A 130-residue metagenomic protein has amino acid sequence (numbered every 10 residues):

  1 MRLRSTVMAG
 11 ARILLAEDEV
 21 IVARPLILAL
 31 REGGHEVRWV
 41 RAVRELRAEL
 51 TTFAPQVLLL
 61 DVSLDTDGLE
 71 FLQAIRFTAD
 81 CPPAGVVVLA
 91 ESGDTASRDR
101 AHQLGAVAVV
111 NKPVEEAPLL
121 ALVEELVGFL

Functional and structural regions predicted by a protein language model:
M1-I21, I27-L28, R44, E115-L130: Non-catalytic signal-transmission and effector/linker regions of two-component phosphorelay proteins
E32, A48, Q73, F77 (+2 more regions): CheY-like receiver
G33-V37: A generic structural motif
W39-V57, L64: Acidic, metal-coordinating helix/loop segments flanking the phosphotransfer/catalytic sites of two-component signaling
A54, D80-V87: His-Asp phosphorelay/catalytic-motif detector in bacterial-type signaling
L60-I75: Conserved phosphotransfer microenvironments
E70, G93-V110: Alpha4 helix (beta4-alpha4-beta5 surface) of REC/receiver domains from two-component response regulators
L89-E91: Hydrophobic/aromatic residues positioned on beta-strands within the core alpha/beta folds
